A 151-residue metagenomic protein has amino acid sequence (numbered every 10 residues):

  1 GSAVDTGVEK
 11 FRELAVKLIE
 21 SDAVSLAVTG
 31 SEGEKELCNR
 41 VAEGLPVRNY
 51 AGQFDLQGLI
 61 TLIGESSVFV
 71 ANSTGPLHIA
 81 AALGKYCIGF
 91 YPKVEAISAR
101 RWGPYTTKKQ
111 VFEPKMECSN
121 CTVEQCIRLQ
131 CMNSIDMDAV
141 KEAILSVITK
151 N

Functional and structural regions predicted by a protein language model:
G1-A3: Conserved donor-binding/catalytic core segment of Leloir-type glycosyltransferases
V8-K93: Donor-binding and catalytic core of enzymes assembling or modifying cell-surface/extracellular glycoconjugates
A42, N49-Y50, A81-K150: Nucleotide-sugar donor-binding patch of glycosyltransferase catalytic domains
